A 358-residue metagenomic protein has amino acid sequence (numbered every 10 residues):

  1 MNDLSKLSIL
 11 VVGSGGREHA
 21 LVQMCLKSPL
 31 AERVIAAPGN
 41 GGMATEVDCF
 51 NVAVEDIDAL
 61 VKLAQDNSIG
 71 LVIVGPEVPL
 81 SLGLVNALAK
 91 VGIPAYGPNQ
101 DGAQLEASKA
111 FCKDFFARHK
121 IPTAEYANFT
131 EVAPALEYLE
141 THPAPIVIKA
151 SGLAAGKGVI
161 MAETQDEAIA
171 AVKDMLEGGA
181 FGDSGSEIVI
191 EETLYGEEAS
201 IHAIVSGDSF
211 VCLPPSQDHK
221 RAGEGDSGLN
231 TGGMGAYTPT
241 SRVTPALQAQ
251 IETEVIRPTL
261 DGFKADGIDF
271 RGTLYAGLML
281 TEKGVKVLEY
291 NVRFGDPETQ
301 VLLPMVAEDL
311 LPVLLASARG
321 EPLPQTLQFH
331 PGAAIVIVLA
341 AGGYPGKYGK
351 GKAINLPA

Functional and structural regions predicted by a protein language model:
M1-D101: ATP-binding N-terminal substructure of ATP-dependent carboxylate-amine bond-forming enzymes
N2-S5, L10-V11, G225, A236 (+3 more regions): ATP-dependent carboxylate/acyl-activation modules
A36-A37, I73-V74, A95-P98, E125-N128 (+5 more regions): General beta-strand structural signal in soluble alpha/beta enzymes
C49-E55, A127-E131, A162: Short acidic-hydrophobic, aromatic-tinged amphipathic segments that line or gate anion-handling sites
G97-G158: A conserved helix-loop-beta module that forms one wall/lid of the active-site cleft in ATP-utilizing catalytic domains
G158, A162-T299: Internal nucleotide-binding/catalytic subdomain
E252-L274, N291-A358: Active-site "cap" helix and flanking loop/linker of ATP-utilizing ligase/carboxylase catalytic domains
